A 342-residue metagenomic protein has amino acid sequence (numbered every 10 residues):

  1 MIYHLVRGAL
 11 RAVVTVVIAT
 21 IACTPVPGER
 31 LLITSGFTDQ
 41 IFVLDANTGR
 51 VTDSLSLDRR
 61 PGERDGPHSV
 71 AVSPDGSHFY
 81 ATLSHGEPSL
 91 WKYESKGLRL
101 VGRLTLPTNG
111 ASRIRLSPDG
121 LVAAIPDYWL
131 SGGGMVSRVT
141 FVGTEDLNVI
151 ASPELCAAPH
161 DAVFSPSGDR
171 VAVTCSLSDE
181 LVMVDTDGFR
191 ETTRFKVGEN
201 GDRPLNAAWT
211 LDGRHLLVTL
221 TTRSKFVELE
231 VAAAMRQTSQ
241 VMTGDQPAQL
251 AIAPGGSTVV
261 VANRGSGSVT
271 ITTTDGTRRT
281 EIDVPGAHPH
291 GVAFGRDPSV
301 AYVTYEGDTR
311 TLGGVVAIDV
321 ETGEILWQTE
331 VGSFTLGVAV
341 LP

Functional and structural regions predicted by a protein language model:
M1-R7: N-terminal secretory signal peptides that target proteins for export/translocation
L5, I21-P342: Predominantly soluble domains enriched in secretory-pathway, periplasmic, or organellar proteins
A9-I21: Bacterial N-terminal signal peptides
